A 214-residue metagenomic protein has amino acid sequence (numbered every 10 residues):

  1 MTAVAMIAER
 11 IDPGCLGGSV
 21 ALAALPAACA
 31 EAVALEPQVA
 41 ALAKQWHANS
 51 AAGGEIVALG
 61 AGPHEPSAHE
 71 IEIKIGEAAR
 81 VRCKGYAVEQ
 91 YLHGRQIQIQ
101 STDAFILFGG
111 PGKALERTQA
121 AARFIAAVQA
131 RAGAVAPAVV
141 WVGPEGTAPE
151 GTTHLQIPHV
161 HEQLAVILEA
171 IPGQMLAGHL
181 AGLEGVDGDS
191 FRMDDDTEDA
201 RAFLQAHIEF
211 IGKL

Functional and structural regions predicted by a protein language model:
M1-L214: A SIS-like phosphosugar-recognition module
